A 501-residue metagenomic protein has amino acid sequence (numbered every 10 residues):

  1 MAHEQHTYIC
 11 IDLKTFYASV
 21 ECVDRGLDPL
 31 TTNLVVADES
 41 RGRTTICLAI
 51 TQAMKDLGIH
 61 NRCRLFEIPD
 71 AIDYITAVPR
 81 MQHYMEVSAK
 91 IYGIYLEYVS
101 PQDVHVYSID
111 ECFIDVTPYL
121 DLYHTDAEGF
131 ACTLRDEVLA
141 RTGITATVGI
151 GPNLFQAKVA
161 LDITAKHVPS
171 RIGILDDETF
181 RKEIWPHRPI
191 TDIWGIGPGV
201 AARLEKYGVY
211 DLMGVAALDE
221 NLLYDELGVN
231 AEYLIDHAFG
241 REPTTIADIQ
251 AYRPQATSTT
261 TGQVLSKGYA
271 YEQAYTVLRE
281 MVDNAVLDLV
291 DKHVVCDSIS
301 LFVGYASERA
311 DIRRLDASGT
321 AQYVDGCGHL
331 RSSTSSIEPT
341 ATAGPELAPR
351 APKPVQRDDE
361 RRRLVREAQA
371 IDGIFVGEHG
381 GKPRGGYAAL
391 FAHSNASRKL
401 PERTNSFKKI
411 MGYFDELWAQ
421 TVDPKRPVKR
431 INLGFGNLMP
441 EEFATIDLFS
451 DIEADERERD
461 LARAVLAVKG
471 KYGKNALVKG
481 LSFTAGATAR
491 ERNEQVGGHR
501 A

Functional and structural regions predicted by a protein language model:
M1-E21, Q156, P198-V200, E205 (+5 more regions): Non-catalytic peripheral regions of nucleotide-handling enzymes
M1-I109, F113, A238: Residues that scaffold, gate, or flank divalent-cation-dependent active/transport sites
C10, A202-P427: DNA-contacting surface of Y-family translesion DNA polymerases
D12, G58, I68, D110 (+6 more regions): A residue-level signal for conserved active-site and pocket-lining positions in enzyme catalytic cores
Y107-E111, G151-L154, V294-S298, R426-R430: Short Gly/Ser/Thr- and Asp/Glu-enriched loop/turn motifs at secondary-structure junctions
I114-R135, G208: Catalytic palm subdomain of template-directed nucleic-acid polymerases, centered on the conserved carboxylate motif
F130-R188: Long, highly charged, low-complexity intrinsically disordered interaction regions that mediate electrostatic DNA/RNA
G173-K206, Y210: Extended, structured, electrostatic nucleic-acid-contact surfaces
